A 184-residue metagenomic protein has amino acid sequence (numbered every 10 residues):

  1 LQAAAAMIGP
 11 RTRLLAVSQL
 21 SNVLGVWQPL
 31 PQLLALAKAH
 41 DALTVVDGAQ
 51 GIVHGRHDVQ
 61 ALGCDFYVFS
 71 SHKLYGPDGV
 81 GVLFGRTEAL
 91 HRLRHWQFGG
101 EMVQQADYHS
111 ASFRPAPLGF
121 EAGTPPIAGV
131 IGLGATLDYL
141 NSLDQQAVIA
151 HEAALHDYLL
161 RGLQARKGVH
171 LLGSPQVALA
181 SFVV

Functional and structural regions predicted by a protein language model:
L1-V184: Pyridoxal 5′-phosphate
